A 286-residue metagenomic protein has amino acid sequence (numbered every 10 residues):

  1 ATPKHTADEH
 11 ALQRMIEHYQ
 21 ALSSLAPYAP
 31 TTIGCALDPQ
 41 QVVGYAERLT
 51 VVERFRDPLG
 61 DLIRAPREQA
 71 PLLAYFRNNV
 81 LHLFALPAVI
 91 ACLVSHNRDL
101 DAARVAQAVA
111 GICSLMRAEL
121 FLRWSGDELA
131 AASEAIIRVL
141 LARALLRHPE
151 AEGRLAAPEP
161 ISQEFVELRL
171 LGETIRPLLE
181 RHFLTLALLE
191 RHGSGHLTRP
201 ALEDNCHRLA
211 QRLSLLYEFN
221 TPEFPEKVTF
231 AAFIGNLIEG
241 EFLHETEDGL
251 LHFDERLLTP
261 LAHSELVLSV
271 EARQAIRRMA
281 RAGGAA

Functional and structural regions predicted by a protein language model:
A1-A286: Membrane-interfacial terminal anchoring regions of lipid-handling membrane enzymes
